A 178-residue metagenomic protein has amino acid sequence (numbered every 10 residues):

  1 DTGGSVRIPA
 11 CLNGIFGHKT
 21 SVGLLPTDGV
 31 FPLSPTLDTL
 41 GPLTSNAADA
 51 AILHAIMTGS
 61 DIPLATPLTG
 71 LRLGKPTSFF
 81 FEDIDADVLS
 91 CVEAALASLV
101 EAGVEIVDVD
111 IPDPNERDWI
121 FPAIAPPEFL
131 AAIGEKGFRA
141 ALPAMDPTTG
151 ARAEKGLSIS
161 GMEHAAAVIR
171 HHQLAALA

Functional and structural regions predicted by a protein language model:
D1-M57: Short glycine/serine-rich loop segments
L12-I15, I120-P126: Short low-complexity, flexible loop/linker segments enriched in glycine and/or proline with clustered acidic
T20-G23, P42-D49, A55-I62, A97-E105 (+2 more regions): Generic secondary-structure signature for well-ordered alpha-helical cores
L37-T39, I56-F121: Gly/Ser-rich, acidic/histidine-flanked active-site/gating loops
T44, D108, I124: Short aromatic/basic micro-patch
G70-R72, I124-A175: Short helix-loop capping/hinge segments that flank enzyme active sites or metal/cofactor-binding pockets
D87-D110, I133-L142, H164-A178: Acyltransferase
